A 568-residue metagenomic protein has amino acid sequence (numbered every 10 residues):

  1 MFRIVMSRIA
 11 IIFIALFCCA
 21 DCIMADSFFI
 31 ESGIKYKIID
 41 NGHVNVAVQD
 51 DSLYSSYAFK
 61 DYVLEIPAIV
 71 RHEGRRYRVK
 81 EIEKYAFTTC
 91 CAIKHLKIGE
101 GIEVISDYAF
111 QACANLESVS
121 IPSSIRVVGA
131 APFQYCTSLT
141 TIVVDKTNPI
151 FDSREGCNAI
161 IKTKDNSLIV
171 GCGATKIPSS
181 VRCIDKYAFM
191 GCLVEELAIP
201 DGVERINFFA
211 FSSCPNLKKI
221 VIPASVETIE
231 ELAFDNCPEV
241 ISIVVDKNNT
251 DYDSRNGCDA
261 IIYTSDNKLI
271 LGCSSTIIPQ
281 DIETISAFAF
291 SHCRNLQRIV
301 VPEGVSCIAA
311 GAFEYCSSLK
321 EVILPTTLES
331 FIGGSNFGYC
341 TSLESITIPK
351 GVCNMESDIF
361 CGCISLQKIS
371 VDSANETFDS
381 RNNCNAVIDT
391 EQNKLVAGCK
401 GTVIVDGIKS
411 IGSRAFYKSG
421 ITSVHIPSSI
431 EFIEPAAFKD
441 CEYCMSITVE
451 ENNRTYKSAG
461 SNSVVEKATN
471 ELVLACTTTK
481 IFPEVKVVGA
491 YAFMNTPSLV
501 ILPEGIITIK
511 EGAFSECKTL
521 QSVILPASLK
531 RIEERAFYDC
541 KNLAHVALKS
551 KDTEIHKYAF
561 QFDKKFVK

Functional and structural regions predicted by a protein language model:
M1-I11: Bacterial N-terminal signal peptides that target proteins for export
A10-D21: Bacterial N-terminal signal peptides
C22-S27: Boundary at the C-terminal end of the N-terminal hydrophobic targeting segment
F28-N41, D50, S55: Non-catalytic substrate-recognition and accessory regions of acyl/acetyltransferase enzymes
D40-H43, Y57-E81, C91-V104, C113-V127 (+18 more regions): Structural signature of tandem-repeat unit edges
E83-A86, S106-A109, A130-P132, K186-A188 (+12 more regions): Consensus positions within tandem repeat domains that build extended binding/scaffold surfaces
V465: Short beta-strand/loop micro-motif enriched in small hydrophobics and charged residues
